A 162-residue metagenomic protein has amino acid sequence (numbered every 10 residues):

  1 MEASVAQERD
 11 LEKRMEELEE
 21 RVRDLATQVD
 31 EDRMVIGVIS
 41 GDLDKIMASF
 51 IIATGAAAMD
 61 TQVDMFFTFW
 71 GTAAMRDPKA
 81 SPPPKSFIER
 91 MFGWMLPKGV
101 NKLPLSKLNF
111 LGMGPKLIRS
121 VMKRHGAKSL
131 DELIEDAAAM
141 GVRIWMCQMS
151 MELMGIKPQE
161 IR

Functional and structural regions predicted by a protein language model:
M1-R33: Long, leucine- and charge-enriched amphipathic alpha-helices that form heptad-repeat coiled-coil/leucine-zipper-like
R14-E17, R21-D24, A137-I144, E152-G155 (+1 more regions): Soluble, non-transmembrane catalytic domains of enzymes that act on hydrophobic metabolites at membranes
I36-M47, M75-P78, V121-H125: Short, glycine-rich nucleotide/cofactor-binding loops
M47-M65: Histidine-anchored nucleotide/phosphate-binding helix
V63-F69, W145-Q148: Short internal beta-strands
T72-P84: N-terminal beta-loop-helix "entrance" segment that forms/cooperates in small-molecule cofactor or anionic ligand
P83-M122, G126: A glycine-rich helix N-cap at a beta->alpha junction
L117, V121-E152: Ligand-binding beta-strand-loop-alpha-helix segment within the catalytic cores of soluble metabolic enzymes
